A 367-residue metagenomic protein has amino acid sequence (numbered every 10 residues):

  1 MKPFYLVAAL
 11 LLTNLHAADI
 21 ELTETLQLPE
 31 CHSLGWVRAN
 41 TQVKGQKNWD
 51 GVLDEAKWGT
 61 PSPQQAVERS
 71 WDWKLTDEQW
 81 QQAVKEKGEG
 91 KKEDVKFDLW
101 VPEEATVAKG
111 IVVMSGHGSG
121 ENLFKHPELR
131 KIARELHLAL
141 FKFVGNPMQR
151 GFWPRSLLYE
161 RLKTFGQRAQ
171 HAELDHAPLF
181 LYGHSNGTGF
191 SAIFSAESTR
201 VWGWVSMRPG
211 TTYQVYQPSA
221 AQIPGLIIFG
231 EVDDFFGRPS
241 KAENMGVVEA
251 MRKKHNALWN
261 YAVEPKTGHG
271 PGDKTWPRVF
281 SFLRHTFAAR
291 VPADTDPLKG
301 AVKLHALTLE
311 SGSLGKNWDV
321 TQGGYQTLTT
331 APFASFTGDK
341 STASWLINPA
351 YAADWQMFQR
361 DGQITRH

Functional and structural regions predicted by a protein language model:
P3-T13: Sec-dependent N-terminal signal peptides
A17-G110, Y182-F194, Q356, R360-H367: A domain-start/cap signature at the N-terminus of enzymes
E104-V107, G151-G189: Gly/Ser-rich "nucleophile elbow"/oxyanion-hole loop immediately N-terminal to the catalytic nucleophile in hydrolases
T106-I111, L136-F141, D175-L179, S198-W204 (+2 more regions): Loop/turn elements at helix/coil->beta-strand transitions in domains of secreted/extracellular proteins
G110-I111, H117-E160: Active-site machinery of serine-nucleophile hydrolases
S115-G118, Q167-Q170, H184-N186, S195 (+5 more regions): Cell-envelope and extracellular/periplasmic
W202-F280: The feature captures the conserved acid-bearing segment of alpha/beta-hydrolase catalytic domains
N256-A257, P265-H367: Alpha/beta-hydrolase-fold serine-hydrolase catalytic core, especially in secreted/extracellular enzymes
